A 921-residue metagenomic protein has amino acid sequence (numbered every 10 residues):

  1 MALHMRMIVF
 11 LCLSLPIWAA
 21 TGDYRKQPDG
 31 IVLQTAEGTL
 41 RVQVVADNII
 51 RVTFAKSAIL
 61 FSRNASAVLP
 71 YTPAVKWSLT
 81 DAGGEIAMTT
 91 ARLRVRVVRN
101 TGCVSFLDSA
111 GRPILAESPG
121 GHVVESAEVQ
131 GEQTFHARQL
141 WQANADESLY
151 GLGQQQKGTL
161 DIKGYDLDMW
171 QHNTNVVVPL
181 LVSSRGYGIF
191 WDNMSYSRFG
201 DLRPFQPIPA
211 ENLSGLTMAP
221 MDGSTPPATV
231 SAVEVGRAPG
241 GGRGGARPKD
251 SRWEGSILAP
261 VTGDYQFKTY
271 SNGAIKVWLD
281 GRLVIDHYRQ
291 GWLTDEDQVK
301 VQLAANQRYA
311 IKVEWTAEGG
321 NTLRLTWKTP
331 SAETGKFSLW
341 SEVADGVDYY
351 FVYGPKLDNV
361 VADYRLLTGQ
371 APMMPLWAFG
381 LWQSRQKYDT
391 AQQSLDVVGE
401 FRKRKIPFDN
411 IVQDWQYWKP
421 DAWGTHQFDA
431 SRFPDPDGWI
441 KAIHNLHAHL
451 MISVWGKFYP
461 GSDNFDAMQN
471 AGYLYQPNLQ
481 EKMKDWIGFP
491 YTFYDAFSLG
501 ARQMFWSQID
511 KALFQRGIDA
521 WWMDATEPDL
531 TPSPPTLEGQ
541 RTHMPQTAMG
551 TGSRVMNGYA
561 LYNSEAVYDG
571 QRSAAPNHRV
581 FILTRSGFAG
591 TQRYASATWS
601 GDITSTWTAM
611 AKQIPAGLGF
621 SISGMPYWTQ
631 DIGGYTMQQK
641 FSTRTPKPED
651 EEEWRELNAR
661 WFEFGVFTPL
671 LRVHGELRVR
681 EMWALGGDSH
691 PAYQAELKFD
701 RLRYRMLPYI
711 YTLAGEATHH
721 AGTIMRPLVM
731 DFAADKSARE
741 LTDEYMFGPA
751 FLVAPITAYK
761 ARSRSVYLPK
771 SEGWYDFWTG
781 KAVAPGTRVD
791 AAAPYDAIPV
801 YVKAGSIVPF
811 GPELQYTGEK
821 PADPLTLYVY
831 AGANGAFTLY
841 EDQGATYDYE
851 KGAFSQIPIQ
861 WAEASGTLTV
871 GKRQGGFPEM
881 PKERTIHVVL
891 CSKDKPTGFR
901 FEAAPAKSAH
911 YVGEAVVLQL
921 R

Functional and structural regions predicted by a protein language model:
A2-F10: Sec-dependent signal peptide recognition, specifically the positively charged N-region followed immediately by
S14-P16: N-terminal signal peptide c-region/cleavage motif recognized by signal peptidases
A19-P209, R243, D264, G281 (+14 more regions): N-terminal accessory segment at the very beginning of proteins
S118-S214, R237-K249, A274, L303-R308 (+3 more regions): Catalytic-domain carbohydrate-binding cleft regions of carbohydrate-active enzymes
I257-V277, I311: Aromatic-lined ligand-binding clefts that engage carbohydrates, nucleic acids, or primary amines
T262, N306-R308, E883: Extracellular Ig-like/FN3 beta-sandwich strand-entry sites
Y270-N272, E314-T316, R873: Beta-strand-rich extracellular modules
Q298-E314: Short, surface-exposed tryptophan/glycine-enriched loops that mediate extracellular molecular recognition
